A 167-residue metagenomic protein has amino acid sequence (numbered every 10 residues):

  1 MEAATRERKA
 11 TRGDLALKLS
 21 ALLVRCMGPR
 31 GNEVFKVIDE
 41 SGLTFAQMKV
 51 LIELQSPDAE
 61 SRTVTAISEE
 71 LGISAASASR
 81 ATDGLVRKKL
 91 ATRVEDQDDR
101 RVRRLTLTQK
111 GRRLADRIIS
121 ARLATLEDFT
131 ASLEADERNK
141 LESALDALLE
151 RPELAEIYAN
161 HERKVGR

Functional and structural regions predicted by a protein language model:
M1-S41: N-terminal leader segment of winged-helix/HTH proteins
M1-T11, D136-R167: C-terminal regulatory/oligomerization modules of transcriptional regulators
R6, D83-S143: Charged, amphipathic alpha-helical coiled-coil/dimerization segments
K18, K49-E53, R113: Pre-recognition alpha-helix immediately N-terminal to the DNA-recognition helix within helix-turn-helix or winged-helix
V24, I52-A59, I119, D146: Short, locally clustered residues in the helix-turn-helix/winged-helix DNA-binding domain
G31-S74, K88: N-terminal helix-turn-helix DNA-binding core of bacterial DNA-binding proteins
